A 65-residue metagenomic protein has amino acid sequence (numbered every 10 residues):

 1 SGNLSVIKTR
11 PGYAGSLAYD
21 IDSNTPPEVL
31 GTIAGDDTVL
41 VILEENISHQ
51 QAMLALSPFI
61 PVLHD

Functional and structural regions predicted by a protein language model:
S1-D65: Mid-protein regulatory/catalytic core that forms ligand/cofactor-binding pockets and protein-protein interaction
